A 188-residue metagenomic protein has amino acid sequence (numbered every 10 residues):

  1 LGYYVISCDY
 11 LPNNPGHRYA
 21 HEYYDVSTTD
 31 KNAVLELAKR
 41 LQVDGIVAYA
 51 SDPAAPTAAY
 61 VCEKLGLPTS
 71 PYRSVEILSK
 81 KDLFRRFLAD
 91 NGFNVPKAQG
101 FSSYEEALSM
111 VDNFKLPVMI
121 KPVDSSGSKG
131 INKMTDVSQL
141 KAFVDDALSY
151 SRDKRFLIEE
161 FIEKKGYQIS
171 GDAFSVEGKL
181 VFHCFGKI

Functional and structural regions predicted by a protein language model:
L1-S74, E105, S109: ATP-binding N-terminal substructure of ATP-dependent carboxylate-amine bond-forming enzymes
T28, G100, F185-K187: Short clusters of small/polar residues that mark proteolytic maturation junctions
A48-Y49, A98-F101, F161: Structural motif
E63-G130, V137: A conserved helix-loop-beta module that forms one wall/lid of the active-site cleft in ATP-utilizing catalytic domains
N94-P96, N113, P117-I120, N132-K165: Conserved ATP-binding module of the ATP-grasp superfamily
A147-R155, I162-I188: Phosphate-binding core of ATP-grasp and ATP-grasp-like enzymes
